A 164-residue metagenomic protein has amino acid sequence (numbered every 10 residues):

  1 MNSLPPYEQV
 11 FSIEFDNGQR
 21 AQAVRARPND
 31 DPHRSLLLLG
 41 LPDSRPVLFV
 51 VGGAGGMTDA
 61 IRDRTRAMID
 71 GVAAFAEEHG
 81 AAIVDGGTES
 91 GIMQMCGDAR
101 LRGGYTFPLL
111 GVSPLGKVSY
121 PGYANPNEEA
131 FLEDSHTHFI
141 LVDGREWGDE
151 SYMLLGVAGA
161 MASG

Functional and structural regions predicted by a protein language model:
M1-G164: Acidic/glycine-enriched connector segments
